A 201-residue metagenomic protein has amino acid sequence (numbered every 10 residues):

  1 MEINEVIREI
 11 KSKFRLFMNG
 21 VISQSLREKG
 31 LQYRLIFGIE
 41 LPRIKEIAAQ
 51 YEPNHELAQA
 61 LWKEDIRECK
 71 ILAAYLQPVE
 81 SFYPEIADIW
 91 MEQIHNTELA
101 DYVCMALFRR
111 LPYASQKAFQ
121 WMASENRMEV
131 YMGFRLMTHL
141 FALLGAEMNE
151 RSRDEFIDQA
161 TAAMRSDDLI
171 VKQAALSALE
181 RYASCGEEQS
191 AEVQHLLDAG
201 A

Functional and structural regions predicted by a protein language model:
M1-A201: Alpha-helical scaffold domains
